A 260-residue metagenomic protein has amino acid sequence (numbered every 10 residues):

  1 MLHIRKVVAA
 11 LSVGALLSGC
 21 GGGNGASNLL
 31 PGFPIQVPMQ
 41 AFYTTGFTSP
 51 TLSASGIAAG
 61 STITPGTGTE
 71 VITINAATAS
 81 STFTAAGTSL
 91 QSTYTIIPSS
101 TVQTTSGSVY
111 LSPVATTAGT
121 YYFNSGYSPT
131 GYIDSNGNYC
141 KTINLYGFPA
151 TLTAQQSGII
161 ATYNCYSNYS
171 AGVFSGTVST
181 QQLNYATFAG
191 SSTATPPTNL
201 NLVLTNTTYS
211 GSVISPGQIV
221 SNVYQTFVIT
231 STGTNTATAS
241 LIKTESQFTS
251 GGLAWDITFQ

Functional and structural regions predicted by a protein language model:
M1-V8: Bacterial N-terminal signal peptides that target proteins for export
A9-A41: Bacterial Sec-dependent N-terminal signal peptides
L29-V71, F259-Q260: N-terminal segment immediately downstream of the Sec signal-peptide cleavage site in secreted/extracellular proteins
T48, L52, T88-S99, A154-A161 (+2 more regions): Short, hydrophobic/aromatic-rich segments at coil-to-beta transitions
G56-N124: N-terminal mature ectodomain segment of secretory-pathway/periplasmic proteins
S108-I133, P216-S240: A short, surface-exposed beta-strand/turn
N136-I219: Short helix-loop boundary/capping segments
K243-Q260: Short, low-complexity, Pro/Ser/Thr/Gly-rich segments in the mature regions of secreted, periplasmic
